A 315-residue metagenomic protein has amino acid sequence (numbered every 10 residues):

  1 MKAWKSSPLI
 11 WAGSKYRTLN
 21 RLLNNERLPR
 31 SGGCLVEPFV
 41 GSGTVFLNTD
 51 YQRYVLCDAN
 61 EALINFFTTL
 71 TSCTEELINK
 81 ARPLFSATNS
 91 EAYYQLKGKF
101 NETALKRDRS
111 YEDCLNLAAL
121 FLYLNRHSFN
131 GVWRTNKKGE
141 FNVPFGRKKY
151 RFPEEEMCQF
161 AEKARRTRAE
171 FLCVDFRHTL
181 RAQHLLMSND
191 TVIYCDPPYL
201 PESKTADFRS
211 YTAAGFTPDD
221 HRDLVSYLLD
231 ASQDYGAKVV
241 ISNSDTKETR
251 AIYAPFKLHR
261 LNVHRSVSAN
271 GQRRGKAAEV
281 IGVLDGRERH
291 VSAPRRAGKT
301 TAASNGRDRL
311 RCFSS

Functional and structural regions predicted by a protein language model:
K2-R21, N25-R30, T74-F208, D223 (+1 more regions): SAM-dependent nucleic-acid methyltransferase catalytic core
N25, S31-S86: Conserved S-adenosyl-L-methionine
F39-T44, E156-C158, N243-K247, R287: Short, polar loop motifs at secondary-structure junctions
V40, E61, H178, Y199 (+1 more regions): Short, glycine/acidic-enriched loop or turn micro-motifs at the edges of active sites
H221-H264: Conserved Class I SAM-dependent methyltransferase catalytic core
K257-P294: Class I S-adenosyl-L-methionine
R287-S315: Flexible, glycine-/basic-rich loop-and-beta segments that form/coincide with the SAM-dependent methyltransferase
